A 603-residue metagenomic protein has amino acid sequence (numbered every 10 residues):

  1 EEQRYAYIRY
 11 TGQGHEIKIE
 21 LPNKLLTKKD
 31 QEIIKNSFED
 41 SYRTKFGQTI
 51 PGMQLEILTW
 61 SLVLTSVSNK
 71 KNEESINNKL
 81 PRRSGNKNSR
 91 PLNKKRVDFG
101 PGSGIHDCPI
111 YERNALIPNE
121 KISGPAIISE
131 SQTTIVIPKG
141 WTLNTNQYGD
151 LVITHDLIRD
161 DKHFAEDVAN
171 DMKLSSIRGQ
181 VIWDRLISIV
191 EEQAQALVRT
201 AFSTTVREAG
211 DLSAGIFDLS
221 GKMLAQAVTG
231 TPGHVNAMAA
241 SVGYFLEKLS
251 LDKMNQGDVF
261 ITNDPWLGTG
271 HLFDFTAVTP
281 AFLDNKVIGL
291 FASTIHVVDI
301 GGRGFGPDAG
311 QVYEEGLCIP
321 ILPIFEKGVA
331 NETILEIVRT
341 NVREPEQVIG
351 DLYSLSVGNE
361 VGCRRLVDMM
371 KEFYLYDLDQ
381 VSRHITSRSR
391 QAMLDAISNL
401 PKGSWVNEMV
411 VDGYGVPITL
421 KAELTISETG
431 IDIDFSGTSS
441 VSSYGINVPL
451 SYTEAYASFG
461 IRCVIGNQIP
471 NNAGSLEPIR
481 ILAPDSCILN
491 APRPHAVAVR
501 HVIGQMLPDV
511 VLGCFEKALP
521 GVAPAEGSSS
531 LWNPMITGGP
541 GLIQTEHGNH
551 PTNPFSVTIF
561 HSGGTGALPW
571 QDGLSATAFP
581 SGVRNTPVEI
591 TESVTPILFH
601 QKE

Functional and structural regions predicted by a protein language model:
E1-E603: C-terminal, non-catalytic interaction/recognition modules in large multi-subunit enzymes and RNPs
